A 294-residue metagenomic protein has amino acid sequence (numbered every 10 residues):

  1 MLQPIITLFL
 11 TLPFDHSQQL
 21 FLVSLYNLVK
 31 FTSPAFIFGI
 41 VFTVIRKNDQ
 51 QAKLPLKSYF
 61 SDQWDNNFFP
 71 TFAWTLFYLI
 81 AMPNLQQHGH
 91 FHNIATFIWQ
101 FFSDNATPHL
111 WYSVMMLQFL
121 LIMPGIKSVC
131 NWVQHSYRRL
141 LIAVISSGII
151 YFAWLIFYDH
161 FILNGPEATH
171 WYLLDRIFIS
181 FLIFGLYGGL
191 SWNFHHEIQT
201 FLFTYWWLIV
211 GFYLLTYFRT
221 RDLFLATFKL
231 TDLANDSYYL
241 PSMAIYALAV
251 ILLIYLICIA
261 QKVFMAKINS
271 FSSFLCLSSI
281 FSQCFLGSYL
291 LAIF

Functional and structural regions predicted by a protein language model:
M1-T11, Y78-Q87, Y151-F157, T220-D222 (+1 more regions): Alpha-helical transmembrane segments of multi-pass membrane proteins
T11-V23: Perimembrane loop-to-helix junctions flanking transmembrane segments
L22-P34, F101-M115, Y158-F184, R219-L252: Interfacial loop-to-helix transition and helix-capping segments at the boundaries of transmembrane helices
Y26-A35, R46-M82, F91-P108, F119 (+2 more regions): Transmembrane alpha-helical segments and their boundary/interface "anchor" motifs in multi-pass integral membrane
I37-V44, I122, I126-V129, F184-H195 (+1 more regions): Transmembrane alpha-helical segments
D49-S61, K127-R139, N193-W206, I259-S273: Membrane-interface helix-boundary motifs at transmembrane edges
Y78, M82-Q86, I94-H160, D175-G185: Hydrophobic alpha-helical segments with transmembrane-like composition
E197-I293: Alpha-helical transmembrane segments and terminal signal-anchor/GPI-anchor hydrophobic tails, characterized by long
